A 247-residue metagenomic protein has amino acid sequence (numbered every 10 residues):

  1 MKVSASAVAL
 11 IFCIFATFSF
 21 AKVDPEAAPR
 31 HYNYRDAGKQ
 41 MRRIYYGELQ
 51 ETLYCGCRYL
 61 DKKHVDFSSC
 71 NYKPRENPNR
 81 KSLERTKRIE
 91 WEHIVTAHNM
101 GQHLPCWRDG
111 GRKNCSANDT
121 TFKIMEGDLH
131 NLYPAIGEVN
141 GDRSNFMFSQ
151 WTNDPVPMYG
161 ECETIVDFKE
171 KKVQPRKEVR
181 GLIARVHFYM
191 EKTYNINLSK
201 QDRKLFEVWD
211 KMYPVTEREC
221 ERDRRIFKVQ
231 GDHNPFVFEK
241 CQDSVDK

Functional and structural regions predicted by a protein language model:
M1-V8: Bacterial N-terminal signal peptides that target proteins for export
A9-I11, L83: Generic hydrophobic-segment detector
I11, L53-C55, S68, L104 (+2 more regions): Secreted/extracellular small peptides and ectodomain modules produced from precursors
I14-S19: N-terminal signal peptide c-region/cleavage motif recognized by signal peptidases
K22-P25, P29, Q102-H103, R108: N-terminal functional module detector in eukaryotic proteins
V23-R88, F206-V208, R218-E219, I226: Aromatic-lined ligand-binding clefts that engage carbohydrates, nucleic acids, or primary amines
N79-K247: Domain-level detector of nuclease and nuclease-like folds in predominantly extracellular/periplasmic contexts
